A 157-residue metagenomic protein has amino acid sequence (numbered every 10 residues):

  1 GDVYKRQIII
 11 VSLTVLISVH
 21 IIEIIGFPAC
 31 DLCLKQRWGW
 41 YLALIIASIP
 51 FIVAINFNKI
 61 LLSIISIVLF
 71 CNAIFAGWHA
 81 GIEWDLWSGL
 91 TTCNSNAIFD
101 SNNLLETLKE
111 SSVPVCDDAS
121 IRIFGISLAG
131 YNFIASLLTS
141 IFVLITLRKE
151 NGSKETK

Functional and structural regions predicted by a protein language model:
G1-Y4: Short, small-residue-biased leader/transition segments that mark boundaries at the very start of proteins
R6, I10, K35-Y41, K59-F70 (+2 more regions): Alpha-helical transmembrane segments of integral membrane proteins
I8-V19, A43-P50, L69-H79, S136-T146: Helical transmembrane-bundle signal
I17-P28, H79-E83: Juxtamembrane "helix-exit" motif on the non-cytosolic side of transmembrane helices
F27-W38, T91-N94: Non-cytosolic membrane-interface motifs at loop->transmembrane helix junctions
I52-L61, K149-S153: Membrane-interface helix-boundary motifs at transmembrane edges
W84-A129: Extracytosolic (periplasmic/ER-lumenal) interhelical loops and adjacent juxtamembrane/interface segments of multi-pass
E110-K157: A hydrophobic membrane-anchoring alpha-helix module
